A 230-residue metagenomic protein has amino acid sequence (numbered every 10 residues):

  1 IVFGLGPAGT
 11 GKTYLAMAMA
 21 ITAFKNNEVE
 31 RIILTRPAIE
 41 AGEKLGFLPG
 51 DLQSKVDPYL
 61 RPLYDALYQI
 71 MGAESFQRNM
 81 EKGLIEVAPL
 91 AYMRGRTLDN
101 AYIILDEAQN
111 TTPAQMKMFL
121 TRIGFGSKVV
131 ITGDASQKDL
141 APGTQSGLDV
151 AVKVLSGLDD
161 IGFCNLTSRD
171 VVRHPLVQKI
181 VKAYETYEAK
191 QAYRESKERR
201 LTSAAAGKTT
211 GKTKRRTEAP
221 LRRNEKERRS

Functional and structural regions predicted by a protein language model:
I1-L105, Q109-R223, R228: Conserved helicase motor core of SF1/SF2 NTP-dependent helicases
